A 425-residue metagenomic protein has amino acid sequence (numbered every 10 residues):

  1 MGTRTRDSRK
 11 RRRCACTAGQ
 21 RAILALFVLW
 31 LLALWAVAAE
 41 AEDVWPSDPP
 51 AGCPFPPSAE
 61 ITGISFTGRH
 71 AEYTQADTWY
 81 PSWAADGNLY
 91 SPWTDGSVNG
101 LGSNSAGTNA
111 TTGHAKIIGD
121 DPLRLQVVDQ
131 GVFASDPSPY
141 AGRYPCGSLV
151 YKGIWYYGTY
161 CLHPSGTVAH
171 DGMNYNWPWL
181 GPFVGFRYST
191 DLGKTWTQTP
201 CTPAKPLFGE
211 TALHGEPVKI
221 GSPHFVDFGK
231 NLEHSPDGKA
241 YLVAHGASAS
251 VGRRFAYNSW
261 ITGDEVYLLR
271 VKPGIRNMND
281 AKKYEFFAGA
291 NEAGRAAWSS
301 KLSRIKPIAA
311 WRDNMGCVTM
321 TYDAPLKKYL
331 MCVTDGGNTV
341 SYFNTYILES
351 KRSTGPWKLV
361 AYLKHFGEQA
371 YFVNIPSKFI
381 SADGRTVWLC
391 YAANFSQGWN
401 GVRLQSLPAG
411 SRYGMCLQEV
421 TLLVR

Functional and structural regions predicted by a protein language model:
V44-G63, T67-A71, N88-S138, T159-G181 (+1 more regions): Beta-propeller domains
E72-A84, S138-G153, P164-G166, E216-G238 (+2 more regions): Structural signature of eukaryotic scaffold interfaces centered on beta-propeller domains
G87-S91, G153-G158, P236-L242, L326-M331 (+1 more regions): Entry beta-strands of beta-propeller and related beta-repeat scaffolds
G96-T112, Y160-L180, H245-W260, L330-T339 (+1 more regions): Short, conserved, GDST-rich strand-edge loop motifs in beta-rich repeat architectures
I118-R124, R187-Q198, G274-I275, L348-L359 (+1 more regions): Asp-box/BNR beta-propeller loop motif
K152-S250, F255-Y267: Long, hydrophobic, well-ordered secondary-structure blocks that form the structural core and pocket-lining surfaces
C201-L213, G238-E349, A361, H365: Active-site cradle of extracellular carbohydrate-active enzymes
P356-I380: Conserved blade-ending motifs and adjacent loop-strand segments that build the rim/top face of beta-propeller domains
